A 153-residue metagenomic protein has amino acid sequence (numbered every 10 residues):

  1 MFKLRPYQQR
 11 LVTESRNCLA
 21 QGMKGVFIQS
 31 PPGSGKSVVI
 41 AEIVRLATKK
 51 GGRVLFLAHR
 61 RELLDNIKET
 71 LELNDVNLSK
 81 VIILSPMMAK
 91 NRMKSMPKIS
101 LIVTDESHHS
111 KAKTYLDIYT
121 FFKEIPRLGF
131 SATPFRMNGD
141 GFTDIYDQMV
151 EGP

Functional and structural regions predicted by a protein language model:
M1-Q29: Conserved pre-motif I regulatory segment
Q21-I43: Walker A/P-loop
E42, L46, D117: Active-site signature of alpha/beta-hydrolase-fold catalytic machinery across serine- and Asp/Cys-nucleophile hydrolases
G52-R60: Conserved RecA-like ASCE P-loop NTPase motor core of nucleic-acid helicases/translocases
R61-K98: Inter-Walker segment of RecA-like/P-loop motor cores
V103-T104: Hydrophobic residues in beta-strands of the RecA-like P-loop NTPase core, especially within AAA+ ATPase
H108-P153: Post-DEXD/H (motif II) to motif III coupling segment of the RecA-like Helicase ATP-binding lobe
